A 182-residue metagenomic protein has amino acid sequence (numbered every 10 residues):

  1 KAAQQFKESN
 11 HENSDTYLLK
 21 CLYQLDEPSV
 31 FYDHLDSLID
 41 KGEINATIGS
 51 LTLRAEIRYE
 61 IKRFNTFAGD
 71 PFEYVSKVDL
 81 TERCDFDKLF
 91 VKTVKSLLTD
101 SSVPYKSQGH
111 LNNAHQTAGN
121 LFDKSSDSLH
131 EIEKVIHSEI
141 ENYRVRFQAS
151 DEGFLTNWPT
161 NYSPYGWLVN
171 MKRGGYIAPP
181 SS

Functional and structural regions predicted by a protein language model:
K1-Y59: Alpha-helical protein-protein interaction scaffolds
P28, P71, P104, S125 (+3 more regions): Proline-rich intrinsically disordered, low-complexity coils
I48, I136, G166-L168: Generic structural hydrophobic/aromatic packing signal, biased to beta-strands
F64-L155: Non-heme Fe(II)/2-oxoglutarate
E141-S182: Catalytic core of non-heme Fe(II) oxygenases with the double-stranded beta-helix
